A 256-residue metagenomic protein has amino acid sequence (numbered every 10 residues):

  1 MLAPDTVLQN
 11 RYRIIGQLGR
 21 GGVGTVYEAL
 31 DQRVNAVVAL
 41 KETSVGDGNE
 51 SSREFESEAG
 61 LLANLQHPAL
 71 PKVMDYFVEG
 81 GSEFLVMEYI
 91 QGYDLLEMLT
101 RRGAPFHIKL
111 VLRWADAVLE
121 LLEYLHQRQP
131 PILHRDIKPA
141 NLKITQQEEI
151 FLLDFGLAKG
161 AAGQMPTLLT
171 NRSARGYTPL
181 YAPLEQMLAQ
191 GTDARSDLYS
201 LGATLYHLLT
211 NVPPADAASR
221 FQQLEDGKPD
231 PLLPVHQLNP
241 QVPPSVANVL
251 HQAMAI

Functional and structural regions predicted by a protein language model:
T25: Conserved N-lobe ATP-binding subsite of Hanks-type protein kinase domains, especially the beta3 VAIK lysine
L30-V37: Conserved N-lobe loop of protein kinases adjacent to the ATP-binding glycine-rich P-loop
E42-N64: AlphaC helix of the eukaryotic protein kinase fold
Y76: Activation-segment/catalytic-loop signature of the eukaryotic protein kinase fold
G80-D94, M98: Conserved short submotifs of the Hanks-type protein kinase catalytic core that shape the nucleotide-binding pocket
W114-A115: Activation segment signature within eukaryotic-like protein kinase domains
L119-I132: Protein kinase catalytic-loop region centered on the HRD/HxD motif
L180-I256: C-terminal lobe helix-coil module of Hanks-type protein kinase domains
